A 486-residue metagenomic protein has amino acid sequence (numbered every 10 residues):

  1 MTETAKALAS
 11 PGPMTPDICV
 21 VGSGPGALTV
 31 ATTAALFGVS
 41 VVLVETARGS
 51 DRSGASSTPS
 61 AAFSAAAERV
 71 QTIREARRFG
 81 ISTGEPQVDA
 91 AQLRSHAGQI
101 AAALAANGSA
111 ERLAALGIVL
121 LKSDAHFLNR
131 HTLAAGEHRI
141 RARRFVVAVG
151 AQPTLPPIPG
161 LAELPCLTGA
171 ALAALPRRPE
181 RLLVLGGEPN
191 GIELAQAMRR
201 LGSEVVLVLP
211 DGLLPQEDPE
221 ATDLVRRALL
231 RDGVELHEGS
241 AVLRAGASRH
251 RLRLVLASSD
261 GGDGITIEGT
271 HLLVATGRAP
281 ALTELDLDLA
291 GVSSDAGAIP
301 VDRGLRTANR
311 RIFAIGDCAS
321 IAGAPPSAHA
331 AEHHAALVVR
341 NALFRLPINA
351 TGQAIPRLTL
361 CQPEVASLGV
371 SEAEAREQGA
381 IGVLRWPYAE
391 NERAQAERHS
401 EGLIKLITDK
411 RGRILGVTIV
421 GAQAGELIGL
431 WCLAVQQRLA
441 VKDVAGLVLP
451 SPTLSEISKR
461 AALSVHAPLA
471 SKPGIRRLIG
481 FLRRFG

Functional and structural regions predicted by a protein language model:
T2-P16, T29-R178, D211-P215, P219-A221 (+5 more regions): Glycine-rich flavin
A5, V119-K122, H126-L133, L201-R303: A Rossmann-like FAD-binding core segment of flavoenzymes
G12-G26, R178-E188: Beta1/beta-strand and adjacent pyrophosphate-binding region of the FAD-binding site in flavoprotein oxidoreductases
C19-V21, A125, I140-G150, V184-L185 (+3 more regions): Short hydrophobic core segments
V21-G26, T33-R69, Q362-S371, R376-G486: Flexible, glycine-rich terminal cap/loop adjacent to redox cofactors in electron-transfer oxidoreductases
P153, G297-R311, E392-K405, D409: FAD-binding beta-loop-beta segment adjacent to the flavin cofactor pocket
A162-P179, T266-F344, L430-C432, A445: FAD-site-proximal beta/loop scaffold in flavoenzymes
P176-E217: Rossmann-like NAD(P)H-binding beta-loop-alpha module
